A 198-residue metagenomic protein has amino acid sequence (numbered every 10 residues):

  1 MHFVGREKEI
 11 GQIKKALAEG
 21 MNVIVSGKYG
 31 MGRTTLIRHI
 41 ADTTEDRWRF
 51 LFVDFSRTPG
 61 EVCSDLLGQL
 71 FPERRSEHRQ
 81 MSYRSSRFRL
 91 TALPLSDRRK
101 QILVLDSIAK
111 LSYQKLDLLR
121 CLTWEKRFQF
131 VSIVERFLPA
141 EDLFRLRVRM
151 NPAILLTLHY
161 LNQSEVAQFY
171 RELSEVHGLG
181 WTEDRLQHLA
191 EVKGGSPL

Functional and structural regions predicted by a protein language model:
M1-I13: N-terminal pre-P-loop "Q-motif" helix
E19-R38: Walker A/P-loop nucleotide-binding motif
G27, K110-L111, L122-R147: Sensor-1/coupling segment of RecA-like P-loop NTPase cores
W48, R57-R79: Conserved NTP-binding/hydrolysis module of P-loop NTPases
T91-K115, L119: Conserved P-loop NTPase "ATPase switch" module shared by AAA+ and STAND
F144-H159: A short helix-turn-beta junction within AAA+ P-loop NTPase domains corresponding to the substrate/partner-engaging
L158-E183: Conserved small helical "lid"/interfacial subdomain of P-loop NTPases
V176-L198: Amphipathic alpha-helical "lid/sensor" segments that cap RecA-like P-loop NTPase cores
